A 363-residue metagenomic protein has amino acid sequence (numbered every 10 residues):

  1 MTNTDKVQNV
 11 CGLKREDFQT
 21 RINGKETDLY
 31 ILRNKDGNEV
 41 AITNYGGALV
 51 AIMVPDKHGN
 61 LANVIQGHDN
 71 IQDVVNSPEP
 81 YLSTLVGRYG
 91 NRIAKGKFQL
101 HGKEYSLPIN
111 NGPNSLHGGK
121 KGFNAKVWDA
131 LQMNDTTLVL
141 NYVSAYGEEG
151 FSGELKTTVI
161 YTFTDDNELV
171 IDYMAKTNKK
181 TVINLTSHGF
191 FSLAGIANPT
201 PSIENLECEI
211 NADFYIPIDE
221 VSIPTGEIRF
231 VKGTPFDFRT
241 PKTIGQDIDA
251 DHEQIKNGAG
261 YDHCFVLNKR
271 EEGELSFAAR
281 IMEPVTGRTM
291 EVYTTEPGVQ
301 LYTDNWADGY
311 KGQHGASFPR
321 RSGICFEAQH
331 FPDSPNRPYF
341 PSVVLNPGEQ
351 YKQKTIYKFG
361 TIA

Functional and structural regions predicted by a protein language model:
T2-A363: An exposed, glycine/acidic-rich loop-and-rim segment of catalytic or binding clefts
